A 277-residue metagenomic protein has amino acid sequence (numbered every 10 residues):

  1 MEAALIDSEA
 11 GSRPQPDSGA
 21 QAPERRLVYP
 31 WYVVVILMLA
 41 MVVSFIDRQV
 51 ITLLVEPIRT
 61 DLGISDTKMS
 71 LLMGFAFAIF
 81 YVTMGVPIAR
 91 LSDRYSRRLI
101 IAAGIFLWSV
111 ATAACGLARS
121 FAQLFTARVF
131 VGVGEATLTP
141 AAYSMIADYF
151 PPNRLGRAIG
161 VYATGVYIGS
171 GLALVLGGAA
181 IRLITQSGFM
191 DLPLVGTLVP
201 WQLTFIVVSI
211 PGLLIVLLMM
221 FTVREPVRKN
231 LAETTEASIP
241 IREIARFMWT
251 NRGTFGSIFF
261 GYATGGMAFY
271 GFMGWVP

Functional and structural regions predicted by a protein language model:
G19-L27, P226-I258: Juxtamembrane intracellular "pre-TM" segments in multi-pass secondary transporters
Q49, F77-V86, A136, S170-G171: Residue-level signature of mid-helix packing/kink "hotspots" within the transmembrane helices of 12-pass Major
I51-T52, G253-P277: Extracytoplasmic gate region of multi-pass secondary transporters
T52-T83: Extracellular/periplasmic helix-loop-helix junction of adjacent transmembrane segments in MFS-like secondary
G63, S96, L117-Q123, G134 (+1 more regions): Helix-breaking motifs and short loop linkers at transmembrane-helix boundaries and internal kinks in secondary membrane
T83-A122: Conserved MFS/SLC helix-loop-helix module at the cytosolic interface between two early adjacent transmembrane helices
T126-Y167: Cytoplasmic helix-loop-helix junction between adjacent transmembrane helices in 12-TM secondary transporters
Y162, V166-F221: Helix-loop-helix hairpin linking two adjacent transmembrane segments in secondary transporters
